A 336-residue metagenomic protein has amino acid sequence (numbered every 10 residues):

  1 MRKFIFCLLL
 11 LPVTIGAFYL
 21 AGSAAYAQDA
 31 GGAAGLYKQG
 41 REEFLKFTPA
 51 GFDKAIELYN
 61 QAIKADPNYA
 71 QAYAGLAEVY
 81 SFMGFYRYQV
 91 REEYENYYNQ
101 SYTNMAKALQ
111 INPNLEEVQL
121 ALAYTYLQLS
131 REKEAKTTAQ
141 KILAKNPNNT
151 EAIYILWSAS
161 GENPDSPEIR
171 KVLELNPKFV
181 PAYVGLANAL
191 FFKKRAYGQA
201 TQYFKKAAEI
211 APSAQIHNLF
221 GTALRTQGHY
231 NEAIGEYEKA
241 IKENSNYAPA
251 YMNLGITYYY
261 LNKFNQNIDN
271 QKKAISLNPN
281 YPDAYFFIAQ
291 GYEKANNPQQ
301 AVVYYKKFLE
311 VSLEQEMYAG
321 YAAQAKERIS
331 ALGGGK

Functional and structural regions predicted by a protein language model:
A25-Y37, E92: TPR-adjacent "capping" and linker segments in tetratricopeptide-repeat scaffold/adaptor proteins
A33, A70-Q71, E116-E117, T150-E151 (+7 more regions): Helix-start (N-cap) detector for alpha-helical repeat units in TPR-like alpha-solenoids, especially tetratricopeptide
A34-Q61, A65, P181, G185-F192: Alpha-helical segment of the N-proximal tetratricopeptide repeat
R41, E78, Y124, S158 (+4 more regions): Residue-level recognition of tetratricopeptide repeat
A50-E57, F85-K107, Q128-K141, S160-K171 (+4 more regions): Structural signature of tandem alpha-helical TPR/SEL1-like repeats, specifically the intra-repeat loop/turn
A65, I111, K145, L175 (+4 more regions): Structural marker of alpha-solenoid helical repeat scaffolds
K294, Q299-K336: Terminal, low-structured helical/coil segments at or just beyond the last alpha-helical repeat
